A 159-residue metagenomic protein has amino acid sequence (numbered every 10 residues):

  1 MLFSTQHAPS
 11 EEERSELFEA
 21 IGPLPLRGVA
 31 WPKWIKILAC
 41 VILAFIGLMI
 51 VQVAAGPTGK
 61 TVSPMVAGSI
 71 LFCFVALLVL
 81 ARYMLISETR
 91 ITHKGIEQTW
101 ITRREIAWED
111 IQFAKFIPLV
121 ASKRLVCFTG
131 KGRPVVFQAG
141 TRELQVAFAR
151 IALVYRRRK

Functional and structural regions predicted by a protein language model:
M1-P57: N-terminal membrane-targeting/pre-transmembrane regions
E16-L17, E88-R90, V126-C127: Short, exposed beta-strand/loop patches in secreted or surface proteins that constitute
G59-L71: Hydrophobic alpha-helical transmembrane segments
A76-W108: Conserved beta-hairpin
I91, F116-P118: Generic beta-strand structural signal
R104, P118-V126: Short acidic, Gly/Pro-enriched loop/turn segments at secondary-structure junctions
I111-F113: Structured surface patches comprising rigid loops and adjacent beta-strands/short helices at the edges of well-ordered
R124-K159: A membrane-cytosol interface segment of integral membrane proteins
